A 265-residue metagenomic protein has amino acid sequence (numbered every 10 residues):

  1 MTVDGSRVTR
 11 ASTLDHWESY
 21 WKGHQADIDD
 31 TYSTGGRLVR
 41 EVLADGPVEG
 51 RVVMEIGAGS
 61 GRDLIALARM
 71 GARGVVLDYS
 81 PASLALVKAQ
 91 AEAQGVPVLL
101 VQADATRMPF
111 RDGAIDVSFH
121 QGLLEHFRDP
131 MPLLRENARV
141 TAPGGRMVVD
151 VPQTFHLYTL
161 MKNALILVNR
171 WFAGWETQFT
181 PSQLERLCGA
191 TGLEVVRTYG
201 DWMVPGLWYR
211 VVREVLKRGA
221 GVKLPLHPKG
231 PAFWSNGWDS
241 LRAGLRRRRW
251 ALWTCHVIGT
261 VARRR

Functional and structural regions predicted by a protein language model:
M1-R107, R111, V117-Q121, W253-G259: Conserved N-terminal segment of class I S-adenosyl-L-methionine
I65, A82, F127-P132, T159: Short N-terminal helix/helix-N-cap motif within the alpha/beta-hydrolase-1
G122-H126: A short His-aromatic
M131-R146: A short glycine-rich, Lys/Arg-flanked "PGG" loop and its adjoining helix->strand segment in the class I
V149-V151: Acidic carboxylate diad motif detector
Q153-W175, R186: Short, glycine-/aromatic-enriched active-site segment of Class I SAM-dependent methyltransferases
K162-A164, R197-R265: A C-terminal cap/extension of S-adenosyl-L-methionine-dependent methyltransferases that defines the acceptor-substrate
E176-T191, T198: Short alpha-helix
